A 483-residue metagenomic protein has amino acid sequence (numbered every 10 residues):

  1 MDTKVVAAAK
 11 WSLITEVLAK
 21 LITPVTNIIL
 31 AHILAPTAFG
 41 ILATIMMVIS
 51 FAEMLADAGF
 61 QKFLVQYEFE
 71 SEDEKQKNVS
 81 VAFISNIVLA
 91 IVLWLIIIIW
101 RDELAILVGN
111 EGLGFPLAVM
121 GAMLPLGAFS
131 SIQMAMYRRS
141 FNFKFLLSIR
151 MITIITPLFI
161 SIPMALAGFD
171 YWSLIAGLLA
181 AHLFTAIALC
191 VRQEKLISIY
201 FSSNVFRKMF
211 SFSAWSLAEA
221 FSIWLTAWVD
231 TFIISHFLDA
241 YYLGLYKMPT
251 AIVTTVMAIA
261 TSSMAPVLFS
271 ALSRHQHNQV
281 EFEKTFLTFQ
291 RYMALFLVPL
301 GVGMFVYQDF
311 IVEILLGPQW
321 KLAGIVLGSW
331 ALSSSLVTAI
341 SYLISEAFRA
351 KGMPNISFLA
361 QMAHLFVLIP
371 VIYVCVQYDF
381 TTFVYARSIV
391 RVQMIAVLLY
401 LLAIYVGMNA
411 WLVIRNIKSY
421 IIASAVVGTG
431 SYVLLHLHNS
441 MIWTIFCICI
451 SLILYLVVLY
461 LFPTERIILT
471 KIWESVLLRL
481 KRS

Functional and structural regions predicted by a protein language model:
M1-V5, K144, I187-W228, V267-K284 (+3 more regions): Interhelical loop/hinge segments that connect adjacent transmembrane helices in multipass membrane
D2-V6, Q66-Y67, P125-I149, A167 (+4 more regions): Membrane-interface junctions at transmembrane-helix termini in multi-pass inner-membrane proteins
K4-F60, S85-I99, A118, M123 (+6 more regions): Signature of the first transmembrane helix
A8-T23, L174-A181, T185, L189 (+7 more regions): Transmembrane helical elements of multi-pass membrane transporters/channels
A56-D73, R138-R139, P249, V253-L297 (+1 more regions): Helix-loop junctions and terminal segments of transmembrane helices in multi-pass membrane transport/translocation
K62, V81-G109, F115-A118, F159-P163 (+6 more regions): Alpha-helical transmembrane segments of multi-pass membrane transport and lipid-handling proteins
G114-G121, S148-E194, K208-F212, E219 (+6 more regions): Hydrophobic alpha-helical transmembrane segments
A403, M408-A410, I417, G430-S483: Membrane-proximal transmembrane or re-entrant/amphipathic helices at the cytosolic face
